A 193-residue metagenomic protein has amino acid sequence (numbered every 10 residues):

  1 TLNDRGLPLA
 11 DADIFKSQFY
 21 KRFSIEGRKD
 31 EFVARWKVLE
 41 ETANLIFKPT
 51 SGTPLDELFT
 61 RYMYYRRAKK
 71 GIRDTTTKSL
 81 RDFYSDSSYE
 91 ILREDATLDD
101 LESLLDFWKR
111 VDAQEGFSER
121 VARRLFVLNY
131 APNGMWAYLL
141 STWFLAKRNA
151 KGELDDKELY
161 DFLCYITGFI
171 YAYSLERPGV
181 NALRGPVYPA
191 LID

Functional and structural regions predicted by a protein language model:
L9-A12, K29: Acidic/polar loop patches that form or flank catalytic/metal-binding clefts of enzymes that bind anionic ligands
F15: Basic, glycine-/proline-tolerant helical and adjacent loop/strand elements that line or dock onto nucleic-acid
R22-D193: A cross-family structural signal marking well-folded subdomains
